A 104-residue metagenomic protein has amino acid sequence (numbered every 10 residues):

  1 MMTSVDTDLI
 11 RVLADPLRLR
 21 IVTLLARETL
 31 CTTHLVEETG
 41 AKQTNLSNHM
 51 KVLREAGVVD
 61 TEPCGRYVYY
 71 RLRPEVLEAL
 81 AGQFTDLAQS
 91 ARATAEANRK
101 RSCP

Functional and structural regions predicted by a protein language model:
M1-V5, P74-P104: Amphipathic alpha-helical dimerization/coiled-coil segments that flank or bridge DNA-binding/regulatory modules
S4-T44, C64-V76: N-terminal helix-turn-helix DNA-binding core of bacterial DNA-binding proteins
E37, R54-E55: Alpha-helical residues within the helix-turn-helix
M50-K51: Short, hydrophobic-biased segments on the C-terminal half of alpha helices that form "recognition helices"
E55-A56, C64: Mid-chain, well-packed structural core segment of small domains
